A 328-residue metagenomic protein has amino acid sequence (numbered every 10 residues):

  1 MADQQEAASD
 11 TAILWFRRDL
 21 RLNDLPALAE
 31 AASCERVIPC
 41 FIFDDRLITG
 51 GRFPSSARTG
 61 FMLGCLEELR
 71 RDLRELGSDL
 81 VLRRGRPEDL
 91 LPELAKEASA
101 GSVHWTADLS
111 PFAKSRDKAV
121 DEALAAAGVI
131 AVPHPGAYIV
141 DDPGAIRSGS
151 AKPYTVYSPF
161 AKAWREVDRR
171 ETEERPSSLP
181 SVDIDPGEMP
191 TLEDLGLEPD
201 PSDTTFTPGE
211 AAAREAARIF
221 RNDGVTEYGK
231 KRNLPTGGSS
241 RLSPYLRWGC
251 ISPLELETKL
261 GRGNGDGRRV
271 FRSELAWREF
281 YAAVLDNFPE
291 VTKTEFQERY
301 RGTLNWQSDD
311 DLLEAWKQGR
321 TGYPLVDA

Functional and structural regions predicted by a protein language model:
M1-T172, G267: Trp/Phe/Arg-rich N-terminal binding region typifying the photolyase-homology
A27, C65, L69, A213-A216 (+3 more regions): Alpha-helical packing segments of well-folded alpha/beta enzyme cores
F61, C65, G209, T321: Soluble or luminal CAZymes and related metallo-dependent hydrolases
V129, A151-G302: Glycine/tryptophan-enriched, flexible segments
S239-S240, D310-E314: Active-site flanking loop/helix segments enriched in acidic
F296, S308-D309: Small-residue-rich helix-loop
E314-A328: Helix-hairpin-helix/helix-loop-helix acidic hairpins
